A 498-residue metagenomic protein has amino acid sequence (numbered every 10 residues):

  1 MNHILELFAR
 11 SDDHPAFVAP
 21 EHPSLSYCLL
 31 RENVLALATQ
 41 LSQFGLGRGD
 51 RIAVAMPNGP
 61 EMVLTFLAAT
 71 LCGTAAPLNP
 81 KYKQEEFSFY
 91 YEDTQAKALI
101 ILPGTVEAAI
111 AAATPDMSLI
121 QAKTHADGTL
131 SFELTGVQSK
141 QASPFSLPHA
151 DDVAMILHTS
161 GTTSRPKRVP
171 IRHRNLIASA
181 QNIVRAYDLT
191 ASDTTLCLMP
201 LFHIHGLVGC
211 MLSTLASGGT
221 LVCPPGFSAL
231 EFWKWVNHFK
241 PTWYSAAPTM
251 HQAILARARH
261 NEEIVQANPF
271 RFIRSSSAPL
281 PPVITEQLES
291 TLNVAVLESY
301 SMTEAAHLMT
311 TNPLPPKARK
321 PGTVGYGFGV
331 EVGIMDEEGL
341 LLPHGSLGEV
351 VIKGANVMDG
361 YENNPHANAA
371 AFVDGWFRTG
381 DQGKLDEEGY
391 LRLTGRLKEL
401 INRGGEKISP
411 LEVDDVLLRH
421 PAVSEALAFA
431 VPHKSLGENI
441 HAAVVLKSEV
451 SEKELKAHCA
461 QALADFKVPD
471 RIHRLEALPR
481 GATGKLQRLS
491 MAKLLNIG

Functional and structural regions predicted by a protein language model:
D12-D13, K140-H158, S164-R165, D188-T194: Conserved pre-ATP/AMP-binding loop-to-beta segment of ANL
S26-C28, A154-A178: Conserved AMP-binding A3 loop
T39-Y82: Conserved AMP-binding/adenylate-forming
T70, I177-T194, I204-W243, R257-A258: Conserved AMP-binding/adenylation subdomain of ANL enzymes
Y82, Y244, G354, D359-G360 (+4 more regions): AMP-binding/adenylate-forming catalytic core of the ANL superfamily
G104-D151, R257-H260: ANL superfamily adenylate-forming
P241-A246, R257-R319, G333, E338: Gly/Ser/Thr-rich phosphate-binding loop
Y326-G329, L340-A371, I408: Conserved ATP/PPi-binding loop(s) of AMP-dependent carboxylate-activating enzymes
